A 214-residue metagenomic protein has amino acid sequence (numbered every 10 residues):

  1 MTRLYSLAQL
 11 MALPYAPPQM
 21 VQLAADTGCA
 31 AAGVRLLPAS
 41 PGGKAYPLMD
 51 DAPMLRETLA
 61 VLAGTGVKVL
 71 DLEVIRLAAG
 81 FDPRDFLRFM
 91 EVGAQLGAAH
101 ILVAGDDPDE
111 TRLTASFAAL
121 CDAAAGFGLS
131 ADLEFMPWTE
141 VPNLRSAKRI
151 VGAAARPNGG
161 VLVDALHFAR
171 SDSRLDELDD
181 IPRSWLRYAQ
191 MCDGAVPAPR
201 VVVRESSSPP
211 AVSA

Functional and structural regions predicted by a protein language model:
M1-Y15, E73-R76: Boundary/entry segment of secreted carbohydrate-active catalytic domains
R3-L7, A32, A119-V212: Acidic/histidine-rich catalytic cores of soluble enzymes
L10, L37, L77, D106 (+1 more regions): Flexible loop residues that form catalytic and substrate-binding hotspots at small-molecule/glycan-binding clefts
P17-D26, M54-V61, S173-S184: Short amphipathic alpha-helices and their capping/turn segments at secondary-structure boundaries
P18-P38, L96-A99: Catalytic domains of carbohydrate-active enzymes, especially glycoside hydrolases
Q19-Q22, L55, V61-K68, E73-V161 (+1 more regions): Active-site acidic/histidine proton-transfer and metal-coordination neighborhood in alpha/beta enzyme cores
A30, K68, A99-H100, S184-R187: Short acidic/polar active-site loop segments enriched in Thr and Asp
G33-E57: Glycine-rich, proline-tolerant flexible connector loops at the mouths of alpha/beta enzymes
